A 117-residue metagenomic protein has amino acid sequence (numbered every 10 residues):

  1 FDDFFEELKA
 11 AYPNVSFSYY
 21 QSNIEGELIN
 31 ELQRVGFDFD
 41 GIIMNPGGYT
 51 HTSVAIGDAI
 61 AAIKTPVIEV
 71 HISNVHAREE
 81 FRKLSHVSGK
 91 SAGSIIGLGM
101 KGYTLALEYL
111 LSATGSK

Functional and structural regions predicted by a protein language model:
F1-A10: Short catalytic helix/loop segments, enriched in acidic residues and glycine and frequently bearing histidine
S18-G26: Short beta->alpha junction loops
R34, S53-K64: Short Gly/Thr/Asp-enriched flexible loops that form oxyanion-binding sites at enzyme active sites
V35-I42: Short acidic/histidine-rich motifs immediately flanking catalytic phosphotransfer sites in two-component signaling
G47-T50, S73-V75: Short glycine-rich anion-binding loops that position phosphate/pyrophosphate groups of nucleotides and phosphorylated
A62-R78: Short, acidic/small-residue loops that bind anionic groups at enzyme active sites
R82-M100: Short beta-strand elements at the ligand-binding edges of bilobed clamshell
I96-K117: A charged, well-structured terminal subsegment
